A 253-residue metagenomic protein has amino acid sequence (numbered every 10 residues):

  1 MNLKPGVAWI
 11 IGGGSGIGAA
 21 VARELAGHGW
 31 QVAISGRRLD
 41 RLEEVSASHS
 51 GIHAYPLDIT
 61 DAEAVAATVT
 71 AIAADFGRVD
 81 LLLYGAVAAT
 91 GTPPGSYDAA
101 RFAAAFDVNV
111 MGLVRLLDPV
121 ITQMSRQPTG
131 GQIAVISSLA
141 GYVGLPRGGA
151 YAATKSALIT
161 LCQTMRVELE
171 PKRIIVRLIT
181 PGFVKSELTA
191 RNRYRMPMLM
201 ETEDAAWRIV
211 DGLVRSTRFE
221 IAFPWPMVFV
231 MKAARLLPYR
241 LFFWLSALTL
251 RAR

Functional and structural regions predicted by a protein language model:
G14-S15: Conserved glycine-rich cofactor-binding loop
S48-E63: Rossmann-fold cofactor-recognition segment
P93-P94, D98-F106: Substrate-binding pocket helix/loop in short-chain dehydrogenase/reductase
G95, L145-G149: Active-site loop immediately N-terminal to the catalytic Tyr-X3-Lys motif of short-chain dehydrogenase/reductase
L117, T154: Active-site helix of classical SDR
S138: Residue(s) in the substrate-gating loop at a strand-loop-helix junction that position the organic substrate next
L178, Y194-M231: C-terminal helical subdomain
